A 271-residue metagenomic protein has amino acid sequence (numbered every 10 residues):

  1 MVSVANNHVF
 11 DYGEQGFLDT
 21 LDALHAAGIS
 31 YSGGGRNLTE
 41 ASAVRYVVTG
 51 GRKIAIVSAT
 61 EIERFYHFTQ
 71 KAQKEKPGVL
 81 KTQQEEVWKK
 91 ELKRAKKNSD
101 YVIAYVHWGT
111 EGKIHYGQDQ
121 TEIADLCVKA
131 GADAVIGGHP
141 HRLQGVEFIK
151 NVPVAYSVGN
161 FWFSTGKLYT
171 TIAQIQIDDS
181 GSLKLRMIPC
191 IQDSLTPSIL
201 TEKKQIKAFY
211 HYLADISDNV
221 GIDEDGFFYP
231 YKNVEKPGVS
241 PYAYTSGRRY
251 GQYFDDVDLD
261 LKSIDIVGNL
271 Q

Functional and structural regions predicted by a protein language model:
M1-Q271: Acidic, metal/ion-coordinating pockets
